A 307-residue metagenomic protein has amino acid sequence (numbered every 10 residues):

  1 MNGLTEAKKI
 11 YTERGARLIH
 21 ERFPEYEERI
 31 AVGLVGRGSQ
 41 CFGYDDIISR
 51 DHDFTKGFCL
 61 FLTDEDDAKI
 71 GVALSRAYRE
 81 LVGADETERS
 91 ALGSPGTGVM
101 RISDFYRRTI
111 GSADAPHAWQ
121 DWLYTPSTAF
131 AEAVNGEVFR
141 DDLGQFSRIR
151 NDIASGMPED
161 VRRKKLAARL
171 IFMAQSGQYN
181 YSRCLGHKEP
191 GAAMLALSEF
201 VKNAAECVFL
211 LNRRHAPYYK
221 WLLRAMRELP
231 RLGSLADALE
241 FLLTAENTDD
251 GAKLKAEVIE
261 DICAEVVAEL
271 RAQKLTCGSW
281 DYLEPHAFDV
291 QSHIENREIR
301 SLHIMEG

Functional and structural regions predicted by a protein language model:
M1-R17: N-terminal regions immediately upstream of nucleotidyltransferase
N2, A68-I70, I259: Basic, alpha-helical terminal appendages of large translation-related enzymes
T12-A16, E21, K69-V72: Solvent-exposed loop/turn elements at secondary-structure boundaries
L18-R22, Y26, L81, D85 (+1 more regions): Solvent-exposed amphipathic alpha-helical surface segments
H20-F61, E65: Active-site nucleotide-donor binding segment shared across nucleotidyl transfer reactions
A68-L185: Conserved NTP/Mg2+-binding pocket subregion across the NTase superfamily
A131-R300, I304-E306: Conserved nucleotidyltransferase catalytic core and NTase-mimicking acidic/glycine-rich helix/loop elements in nucleic
